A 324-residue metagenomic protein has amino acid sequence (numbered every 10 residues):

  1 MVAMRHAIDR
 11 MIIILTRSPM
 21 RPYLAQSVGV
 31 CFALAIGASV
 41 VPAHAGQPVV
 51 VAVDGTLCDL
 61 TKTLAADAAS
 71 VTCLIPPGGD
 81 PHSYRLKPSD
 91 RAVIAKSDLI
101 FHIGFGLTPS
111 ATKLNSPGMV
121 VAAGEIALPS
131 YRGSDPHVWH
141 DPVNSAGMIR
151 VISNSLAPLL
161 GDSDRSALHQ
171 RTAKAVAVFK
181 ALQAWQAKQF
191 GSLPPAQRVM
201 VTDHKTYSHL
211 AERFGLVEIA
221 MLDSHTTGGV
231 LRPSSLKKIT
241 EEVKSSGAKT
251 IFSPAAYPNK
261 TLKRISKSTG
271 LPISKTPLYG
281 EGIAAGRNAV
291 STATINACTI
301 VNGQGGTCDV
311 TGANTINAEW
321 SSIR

Functional and structural regions predicted by a protein language model:
I8-M11, L15-V30: Bacterial N-terminal signal peptides that target proteins for export
D9, I36-A38, A111: Residue-level recognition of conserved structural "scaffold" positions that shape functional pockets and channels
I12-L15, A35, D135: Residue-level detector of alpha-helical transmembrane segments in integral membrane proteins
L15-S18, A38, H44: Generic N-terminal simple sequence motifs
S27-S39: Bacterial N-terminal signal peptides
H44-R324: Extracytoplasmic metal-acquisition and chelation regions
